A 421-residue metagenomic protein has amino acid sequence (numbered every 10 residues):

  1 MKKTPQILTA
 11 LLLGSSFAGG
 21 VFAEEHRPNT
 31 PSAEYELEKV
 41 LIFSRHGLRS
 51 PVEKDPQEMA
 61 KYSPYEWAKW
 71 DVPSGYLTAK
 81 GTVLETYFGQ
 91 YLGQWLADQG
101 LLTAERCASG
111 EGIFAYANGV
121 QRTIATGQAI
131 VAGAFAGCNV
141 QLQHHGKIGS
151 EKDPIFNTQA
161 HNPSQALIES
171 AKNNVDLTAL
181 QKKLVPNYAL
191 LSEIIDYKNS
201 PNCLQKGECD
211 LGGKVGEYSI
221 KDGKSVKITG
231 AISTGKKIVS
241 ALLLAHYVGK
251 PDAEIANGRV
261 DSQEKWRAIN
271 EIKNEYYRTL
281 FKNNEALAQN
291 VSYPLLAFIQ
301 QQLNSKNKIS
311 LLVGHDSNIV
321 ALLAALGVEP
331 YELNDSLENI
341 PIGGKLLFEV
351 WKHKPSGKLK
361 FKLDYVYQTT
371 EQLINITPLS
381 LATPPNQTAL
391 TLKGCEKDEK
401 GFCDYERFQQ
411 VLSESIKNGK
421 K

Functional and structural regions predicted by a protein language model:
M1-L8: Bacterial N-terminal signal peptides that target proteins for export
T9-S16: Bacterial N-terminal signal peptides
S16-A18, T126: Short linear Ser/Thr-Pro motifs
G19-A23: Sec/Tat signal peptide C-region and signal peptidase I cleavage site
E24-F114, N118-S310, D316-K421: Signature for phosphate-centric chemistry
